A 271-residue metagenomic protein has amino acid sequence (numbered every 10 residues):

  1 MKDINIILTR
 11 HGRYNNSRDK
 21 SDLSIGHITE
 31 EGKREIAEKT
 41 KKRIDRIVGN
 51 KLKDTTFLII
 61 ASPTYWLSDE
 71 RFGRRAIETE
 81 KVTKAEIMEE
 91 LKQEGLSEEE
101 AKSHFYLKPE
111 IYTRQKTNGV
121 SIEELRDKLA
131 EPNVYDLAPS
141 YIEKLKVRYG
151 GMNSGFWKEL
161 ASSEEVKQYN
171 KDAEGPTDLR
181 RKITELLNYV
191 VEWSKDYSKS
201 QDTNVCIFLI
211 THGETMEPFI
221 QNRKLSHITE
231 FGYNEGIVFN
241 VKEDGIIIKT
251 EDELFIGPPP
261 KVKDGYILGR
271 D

Functional and structural regions predicted by a protein language model:
M1-T117, V166-T177, R181, S226-D252 (+1 more regions): Active-site-proximal alpha-helix that buttresses catalytic centers in soluble enzyme cores
R18, E78, E123, K128-E131 (+1 more regions): Active-site-proximal flexible loops/turns
K20, R181-K249: Active-site-adjacent alpha-helix immediately C-terminal to a catalytic or transition-state-stabilizing loop
L96-E174: Low-complexity, serine/threonine/proline-enriched polar segments
L254-D271: Acidic, His/Gly-rich catalytic cores of divalent-metal-dependent hydrolytic chemistry
